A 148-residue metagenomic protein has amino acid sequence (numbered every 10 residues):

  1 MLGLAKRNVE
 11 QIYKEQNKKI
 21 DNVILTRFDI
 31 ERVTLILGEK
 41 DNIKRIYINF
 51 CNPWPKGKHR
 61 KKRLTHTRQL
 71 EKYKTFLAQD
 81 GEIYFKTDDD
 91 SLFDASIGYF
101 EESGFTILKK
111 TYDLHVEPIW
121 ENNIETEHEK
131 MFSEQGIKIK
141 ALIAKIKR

Functional and structural regions predicted by a protein language model:
M1-L2, L92: Conserved short alpha-helix immediately C-terminal to the canonical SAM/SAH-binding motif I of Rossmann-like
A5-K6, S96: Conserved SAM-binding loop
K6-R45: S-adenosyl-L-methionine
E31, N42-L64: A short SAM/SAH-binding and catalytic strip from SAM-dependent methyltransferases
I46, Y73-K74, I83, S96: Class I S-adenosylmethionine-dependent transferase superfamily signal
G57-R60, E82-S103: Conserved class I S-adenosyl-L-methionine
R63-E82: A short glycine-rich, Lys/Arg-flanked "PGG" loop and its adjoining helix->strand segment in the class I
S96-R148: Class I S-adenosyl-L-methionine
